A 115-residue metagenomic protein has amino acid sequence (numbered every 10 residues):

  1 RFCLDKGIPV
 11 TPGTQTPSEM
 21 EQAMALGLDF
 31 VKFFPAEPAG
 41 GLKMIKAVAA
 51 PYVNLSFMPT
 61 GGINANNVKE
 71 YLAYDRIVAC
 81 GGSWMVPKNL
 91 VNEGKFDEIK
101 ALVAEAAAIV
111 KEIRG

Functional and structural regions predicted by a protein language model:
R1, S18-L26, A49, I63-A79: Catalytic cores of alpha/beta
C3-D5, N89-G115: C-terminal helical cap(s) of enzyme catalytic domains, especially alpha/beta-barrels
K6, T16-V31, G41-P51: Anionic-ligand binding region
V10-P12, V31-F33, S56-G61, V78-G82: Hydrophobic faces of well-ordered beta-strands that scaffold small-molecule active sites in alpha/beta enzyme cores
P12-P17, E37-P38, P59-A65: Glycine-rich beta-to-alpha transition loops that act as phosphate-gripper elements at the mouths of alpha/beta enzyme
K32-G41, R76-E98: Glycine-rich phosphate-binding active-site loops on the catalytic face of alpha/beta enzymes
P51, L55, Y74, I109-I113: Change "in soluble alpha/beta enzymes" to "in soluble alpha/beta proteins
